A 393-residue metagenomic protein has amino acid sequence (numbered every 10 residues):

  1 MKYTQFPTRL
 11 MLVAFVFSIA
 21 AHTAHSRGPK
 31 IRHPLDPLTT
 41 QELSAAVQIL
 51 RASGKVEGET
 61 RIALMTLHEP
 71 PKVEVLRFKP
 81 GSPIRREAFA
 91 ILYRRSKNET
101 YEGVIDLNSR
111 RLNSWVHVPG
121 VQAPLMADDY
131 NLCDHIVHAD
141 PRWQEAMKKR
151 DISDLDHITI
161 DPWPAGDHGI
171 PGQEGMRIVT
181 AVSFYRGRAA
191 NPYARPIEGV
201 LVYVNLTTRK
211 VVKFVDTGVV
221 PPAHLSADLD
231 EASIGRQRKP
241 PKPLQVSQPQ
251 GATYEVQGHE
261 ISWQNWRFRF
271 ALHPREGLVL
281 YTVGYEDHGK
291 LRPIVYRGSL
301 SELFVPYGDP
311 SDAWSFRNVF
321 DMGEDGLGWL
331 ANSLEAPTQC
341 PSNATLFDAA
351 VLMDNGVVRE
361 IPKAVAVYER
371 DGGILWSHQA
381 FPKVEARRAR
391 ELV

Functional and structural regions predicted by a protein language model:
M1-M11: Bacterial N-terminal signal peptides that target proteins for export
Y3-T4, S18, S82-R110, M176 (+4 more regions): Generic hydrophobic segment detector
F6, G28, H33, V118 (+3 more regions): Intrinsic-disorder/low-complexity coil detector
L10-A20: Bacterial N-terminal signal peptides
A21-S26: Boundary at the C-terminal end of the N-terminal hydrophobic targeting segment
P29-S153: Post-signal-peptide, soluble extracytosolic/periplasmic N-terminal scaffold domains of envelope/secretory systems
A123-V393: Beta-strand/loop-rich accessory regions of lumenal/periplasmic or secreted enzymes, predominantly carbohydrate-active
